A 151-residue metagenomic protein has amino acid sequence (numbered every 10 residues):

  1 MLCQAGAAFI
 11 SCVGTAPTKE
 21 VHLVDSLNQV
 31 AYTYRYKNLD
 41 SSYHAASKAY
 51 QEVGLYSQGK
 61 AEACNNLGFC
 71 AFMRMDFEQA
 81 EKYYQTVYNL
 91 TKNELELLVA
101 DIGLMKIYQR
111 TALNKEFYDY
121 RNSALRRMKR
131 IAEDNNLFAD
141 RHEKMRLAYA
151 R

Functional and structural regions predicted by a protein language model:
M1-A8: Bacterial N-terminal signal peptides
F9-R151: A "functional boundary" signal
